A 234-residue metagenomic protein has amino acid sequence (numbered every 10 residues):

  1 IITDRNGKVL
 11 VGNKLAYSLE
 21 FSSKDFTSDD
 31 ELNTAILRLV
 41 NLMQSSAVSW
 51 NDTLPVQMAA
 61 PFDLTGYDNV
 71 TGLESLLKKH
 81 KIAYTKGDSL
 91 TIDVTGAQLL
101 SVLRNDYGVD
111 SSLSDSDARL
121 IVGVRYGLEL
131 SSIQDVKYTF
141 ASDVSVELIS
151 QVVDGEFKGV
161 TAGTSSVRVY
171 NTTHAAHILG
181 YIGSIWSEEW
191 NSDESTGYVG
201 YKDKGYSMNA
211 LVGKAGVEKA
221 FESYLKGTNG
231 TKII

Functional and structural regions predicted by a protein language model:
I1-I234: Membrane-proximal periplasmic segments of bacterial cell-envelope enzymes, especially penicillin-binding proteins
